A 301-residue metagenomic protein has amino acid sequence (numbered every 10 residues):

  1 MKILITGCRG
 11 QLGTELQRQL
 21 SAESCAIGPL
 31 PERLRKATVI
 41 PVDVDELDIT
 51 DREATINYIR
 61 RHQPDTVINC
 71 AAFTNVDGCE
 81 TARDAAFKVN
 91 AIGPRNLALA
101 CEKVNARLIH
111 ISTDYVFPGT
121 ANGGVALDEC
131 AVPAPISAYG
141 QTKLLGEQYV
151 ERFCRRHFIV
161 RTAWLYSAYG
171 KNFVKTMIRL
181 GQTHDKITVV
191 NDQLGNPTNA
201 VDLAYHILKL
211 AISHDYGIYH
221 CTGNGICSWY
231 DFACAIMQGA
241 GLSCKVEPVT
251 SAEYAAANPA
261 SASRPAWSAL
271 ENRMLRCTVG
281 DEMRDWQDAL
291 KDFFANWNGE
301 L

Functional and structural regions predicted by a protein language model:
M1-A26: N-terminal Rossmann NAD(P)H-binding glycine-rich loop of SDR-like oxidoreductase domains
T38-E53: Rossmann-fold cofactor-recognition segment
I49-V89: NAD(P)H-binding glycine-rich loop region in Rossmannoid oxidoreductase-like domains and their noncatalytic homologs
K88, G93-N96, K103, R107 (+2 more regions): Catalytic helix-loop patch of NAD(P)-dependent Rossmann-fold dehydrogenases
Q148-G195, V201-D202, L208: NAD(P)-dependent short-chain dehydrogenase/reductase
V189-L194, Y219-I226, T278: Glycine-rich Rossmann NAD(P)(H)-binding loop
H206, S213-A260, F294, L301: Mid/C-terminal beta-alpha module of Rossmann-like enzyme folds, strongest in SDR-family dehydrogenases/epimerases
S263-L301: C-terminal amphipathic/interface module of NAD(P)-dependent oxidoreductases and related NAD-binding regulators
